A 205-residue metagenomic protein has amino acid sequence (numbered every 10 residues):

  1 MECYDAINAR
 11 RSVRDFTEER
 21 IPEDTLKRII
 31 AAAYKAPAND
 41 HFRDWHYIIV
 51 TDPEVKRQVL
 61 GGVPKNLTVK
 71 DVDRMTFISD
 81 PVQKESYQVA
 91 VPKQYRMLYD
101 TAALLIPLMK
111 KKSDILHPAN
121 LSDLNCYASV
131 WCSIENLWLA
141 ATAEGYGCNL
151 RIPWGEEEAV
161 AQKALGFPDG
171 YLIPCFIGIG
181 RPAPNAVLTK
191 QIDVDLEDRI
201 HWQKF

Functional and structural regions predicted by a protein language model:
D5-V13, L172-F205: C-terminal helix-cap and adjacent tail motif
V13-R28: A short N-terminal beta-strand-loop micro-motif at the entrance of redox/enzyme domains
A31-K35, Q88-K93, A161-A164, A186: Glycine-rich, charged/polar anion/phosphate-binding loops that engage phosphate groups from diverse ligands
A32-Y34, A103-K163: Small-aliphatic-rich amphipathic alpha-helix that forms the alpha element of a beta-alpha
P37-H41: Glycine-rich phosphate/pyrophosphate-binding beta-alpha loops
F42-D44, L98-A103, L172: Short connector loops at helix/strand junctions that flank enzyme active sites, especially segments positioning acidic
I49-V130: Glycine/small-residue-rich phosphate/adenosyl-binding loop
A159-I173: Short, electropositive alpha-helical surface patch
